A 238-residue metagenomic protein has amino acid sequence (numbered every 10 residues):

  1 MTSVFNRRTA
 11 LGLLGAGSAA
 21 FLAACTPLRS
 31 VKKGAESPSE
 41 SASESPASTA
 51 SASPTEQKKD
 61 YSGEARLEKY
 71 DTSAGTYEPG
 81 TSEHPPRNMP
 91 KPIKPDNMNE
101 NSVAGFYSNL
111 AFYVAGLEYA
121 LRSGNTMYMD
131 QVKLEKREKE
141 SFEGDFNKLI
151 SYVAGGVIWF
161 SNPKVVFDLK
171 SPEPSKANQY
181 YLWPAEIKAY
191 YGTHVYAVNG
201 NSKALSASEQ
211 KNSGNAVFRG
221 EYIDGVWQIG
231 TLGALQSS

Functional and structural regions predicted by a protein language model:
M1-F5, G15-A20: Secretory targeting signals
R7-L11: N-terminal export leaders
L13, Y113-R122, M129, N215-Y222 (+1 more regions): Primarily hydrophobic membrane-targeting regions of prokaryotic envelope proteins
G17, G34-R66, S171-S238: Exposed beta-sheet edge and beta->alpha loop/turn motif
T26-G105: Juxtamembrane and targeting peptides
P79-V157: Core segments of small alpha/beta cavity-forming domains
V153-E173: A short, amphipathic edge element
